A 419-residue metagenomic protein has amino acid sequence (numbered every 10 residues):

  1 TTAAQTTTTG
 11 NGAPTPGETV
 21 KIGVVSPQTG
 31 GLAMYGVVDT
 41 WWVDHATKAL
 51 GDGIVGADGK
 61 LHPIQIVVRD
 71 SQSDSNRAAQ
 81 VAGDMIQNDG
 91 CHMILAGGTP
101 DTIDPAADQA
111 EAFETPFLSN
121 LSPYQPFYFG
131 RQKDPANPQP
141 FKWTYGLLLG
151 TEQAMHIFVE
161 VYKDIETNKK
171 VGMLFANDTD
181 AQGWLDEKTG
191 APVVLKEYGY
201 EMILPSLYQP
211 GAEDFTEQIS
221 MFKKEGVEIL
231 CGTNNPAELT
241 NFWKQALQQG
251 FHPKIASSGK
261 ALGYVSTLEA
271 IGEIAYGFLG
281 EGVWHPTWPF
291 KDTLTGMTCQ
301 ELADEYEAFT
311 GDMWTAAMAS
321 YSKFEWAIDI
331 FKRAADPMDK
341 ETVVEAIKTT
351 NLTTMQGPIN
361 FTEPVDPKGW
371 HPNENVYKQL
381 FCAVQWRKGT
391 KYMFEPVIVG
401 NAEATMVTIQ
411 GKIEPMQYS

Functional and structural regions predicted by a protein language model:
T1-K21, A57-D58, I86, M416-S419: Short, low-complexity disordered leader/linker segments with a strong preference for bacterial N-terminal type II
G10-P14, M34-W41, G53-K133, L147 (+2 more regions): Beta-alpha junction/loop-to-helix N-cap segments that form part of ligand/metal-binding clefts
P14-P16, V20-A46, R69-S75, G98-P100 (+4 more regions): Extracytoplasmic "Venus flytrap"
G56-I64, A96-G97, M173-A176, D312-S320 (+1 more regions): Surface-exposed patches in mature extracellular/periplasmic domains of secreted proteins
C91-P205, K254-G280: Extracytoplasmic ligand/sensor domains, especially the bilobed periplasmic-binding protein
P100-E111, E213-D214, V227-Q249, K323-I328: Hydrophobic alpha-helical
L149, A246-Y321, R333-A334, V399-A404 (+1 more regions): Extracellular/periplasmic periplasmic-binding protein-like sensory domains
E305-A317, I328-E395: Segments of small-molecule ligand-sensing domains
